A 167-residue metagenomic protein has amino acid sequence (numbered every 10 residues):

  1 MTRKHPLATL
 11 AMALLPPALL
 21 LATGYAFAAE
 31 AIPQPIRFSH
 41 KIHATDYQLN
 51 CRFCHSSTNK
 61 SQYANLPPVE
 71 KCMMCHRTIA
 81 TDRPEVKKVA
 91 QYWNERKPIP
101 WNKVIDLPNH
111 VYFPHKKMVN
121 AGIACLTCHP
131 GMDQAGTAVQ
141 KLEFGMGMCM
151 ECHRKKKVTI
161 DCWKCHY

Functional and structural regions predicted by a protein language model:
T2-T9, A22-Y167: Short sequence/structural segments immediately N-terminal
A13-A18: Hydrophobic membrane-insertion alpha-helices, especially the h-region of bacterial N-terminal signal peptides
